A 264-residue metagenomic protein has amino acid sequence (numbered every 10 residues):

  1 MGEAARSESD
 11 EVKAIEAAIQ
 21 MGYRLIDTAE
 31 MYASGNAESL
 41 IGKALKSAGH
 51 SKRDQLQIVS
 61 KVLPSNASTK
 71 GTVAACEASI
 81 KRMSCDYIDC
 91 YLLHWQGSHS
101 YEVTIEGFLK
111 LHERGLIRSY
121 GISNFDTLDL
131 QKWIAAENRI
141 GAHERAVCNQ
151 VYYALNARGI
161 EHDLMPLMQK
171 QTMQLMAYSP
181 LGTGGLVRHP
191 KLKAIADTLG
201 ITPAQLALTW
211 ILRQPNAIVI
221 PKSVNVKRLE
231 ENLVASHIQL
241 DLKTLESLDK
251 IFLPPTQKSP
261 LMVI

Functional and structural regions predicted by a protein language model:
M1-Q55, V263-I264: N-terminal binding-site loop/beta-alpha segment at the start of enzyme catalytic domains that lines or forms
M1-S9, S60-K70, H94, H99: Active-site mouth loops of central-metabolism enzymes
A5-A18, S68-M83, V103-T104, L130-I134: Short, acidic/polar
I26, I88, Y120: Glycine-centered flexible beta-alpha turn that most often forms the glycine-rich phosphate-binding loop
L40-K46, A75-E77, W133, R158-D163: Alpha-helical scaffolding within the catalytic cores of extracellular/periplasmic polymer-degrading hydrolases
K52-N66, C90-H94, N149-Y153: A short, structured active-site edge motif that brings together acidic residues
T72-L92, K110-R114: CE4/NodB-like, metal-dependent polysaccharide N-deacetylase domain that modifies extracellular/periplasmic N-acetylated
Q96-I264: Beta/alpha (TIM)-barrel catalytic core signal, keyed to glycine-rich beta->alpha loops juxtaposed to Asp/Glu that bind
